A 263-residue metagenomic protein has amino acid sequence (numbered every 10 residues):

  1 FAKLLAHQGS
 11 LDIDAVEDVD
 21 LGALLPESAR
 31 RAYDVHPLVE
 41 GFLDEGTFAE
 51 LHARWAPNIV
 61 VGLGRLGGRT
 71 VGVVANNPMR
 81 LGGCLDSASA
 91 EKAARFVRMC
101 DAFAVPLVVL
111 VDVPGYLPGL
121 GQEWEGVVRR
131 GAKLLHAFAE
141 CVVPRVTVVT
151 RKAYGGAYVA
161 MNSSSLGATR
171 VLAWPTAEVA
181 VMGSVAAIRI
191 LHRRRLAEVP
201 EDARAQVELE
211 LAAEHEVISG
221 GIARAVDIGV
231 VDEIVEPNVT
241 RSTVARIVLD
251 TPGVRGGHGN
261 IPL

Functional and structural regions predicted by a protein language model:
F1-L263: Ligand-binding clefts of soluble mixed alpha/beta catalytic domains
